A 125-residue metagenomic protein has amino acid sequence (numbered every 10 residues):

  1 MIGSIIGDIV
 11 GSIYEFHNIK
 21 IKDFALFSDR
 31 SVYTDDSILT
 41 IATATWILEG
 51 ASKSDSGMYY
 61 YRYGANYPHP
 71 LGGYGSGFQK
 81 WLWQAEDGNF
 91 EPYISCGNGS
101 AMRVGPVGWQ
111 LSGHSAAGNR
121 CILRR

Functional and structural regions predicted by a protein language model:
M1-R125: Structured, active/binding-site neighborhoods that engage oxygen-rich ligands
